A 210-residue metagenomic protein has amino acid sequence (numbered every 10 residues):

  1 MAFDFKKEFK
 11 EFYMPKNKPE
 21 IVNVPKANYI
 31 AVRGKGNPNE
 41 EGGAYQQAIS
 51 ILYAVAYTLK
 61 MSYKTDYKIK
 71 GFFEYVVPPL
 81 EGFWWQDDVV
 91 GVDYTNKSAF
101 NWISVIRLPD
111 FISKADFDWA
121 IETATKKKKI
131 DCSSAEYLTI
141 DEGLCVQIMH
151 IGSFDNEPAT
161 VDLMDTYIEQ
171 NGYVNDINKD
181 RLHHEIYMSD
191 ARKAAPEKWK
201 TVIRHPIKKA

Functional and structural regions predicted by a protein language model:
M1-A210: A solvent-exposed interaction/effector surface
